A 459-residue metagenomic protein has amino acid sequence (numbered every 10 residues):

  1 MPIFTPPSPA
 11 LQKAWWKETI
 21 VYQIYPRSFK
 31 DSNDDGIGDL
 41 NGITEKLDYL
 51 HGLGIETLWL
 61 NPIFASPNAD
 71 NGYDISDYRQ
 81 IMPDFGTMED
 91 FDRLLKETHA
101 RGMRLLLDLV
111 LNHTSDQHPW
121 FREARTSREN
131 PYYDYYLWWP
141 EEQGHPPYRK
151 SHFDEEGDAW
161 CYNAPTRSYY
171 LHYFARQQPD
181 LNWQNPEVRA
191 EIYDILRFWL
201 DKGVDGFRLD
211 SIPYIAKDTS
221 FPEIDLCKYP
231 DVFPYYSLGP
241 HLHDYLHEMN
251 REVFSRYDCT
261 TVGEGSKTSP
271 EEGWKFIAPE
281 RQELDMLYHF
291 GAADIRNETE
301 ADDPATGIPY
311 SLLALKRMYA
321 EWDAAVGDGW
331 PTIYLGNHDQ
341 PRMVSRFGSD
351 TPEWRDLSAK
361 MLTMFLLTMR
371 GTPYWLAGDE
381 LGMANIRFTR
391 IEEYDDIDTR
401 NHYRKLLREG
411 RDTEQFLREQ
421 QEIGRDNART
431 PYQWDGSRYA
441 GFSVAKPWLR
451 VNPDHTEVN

Functional and structural regions predicted by a protein language model:
M1-N459: Active-site and adjacent substrate-binding regions of carbohydrate-active enzymes
